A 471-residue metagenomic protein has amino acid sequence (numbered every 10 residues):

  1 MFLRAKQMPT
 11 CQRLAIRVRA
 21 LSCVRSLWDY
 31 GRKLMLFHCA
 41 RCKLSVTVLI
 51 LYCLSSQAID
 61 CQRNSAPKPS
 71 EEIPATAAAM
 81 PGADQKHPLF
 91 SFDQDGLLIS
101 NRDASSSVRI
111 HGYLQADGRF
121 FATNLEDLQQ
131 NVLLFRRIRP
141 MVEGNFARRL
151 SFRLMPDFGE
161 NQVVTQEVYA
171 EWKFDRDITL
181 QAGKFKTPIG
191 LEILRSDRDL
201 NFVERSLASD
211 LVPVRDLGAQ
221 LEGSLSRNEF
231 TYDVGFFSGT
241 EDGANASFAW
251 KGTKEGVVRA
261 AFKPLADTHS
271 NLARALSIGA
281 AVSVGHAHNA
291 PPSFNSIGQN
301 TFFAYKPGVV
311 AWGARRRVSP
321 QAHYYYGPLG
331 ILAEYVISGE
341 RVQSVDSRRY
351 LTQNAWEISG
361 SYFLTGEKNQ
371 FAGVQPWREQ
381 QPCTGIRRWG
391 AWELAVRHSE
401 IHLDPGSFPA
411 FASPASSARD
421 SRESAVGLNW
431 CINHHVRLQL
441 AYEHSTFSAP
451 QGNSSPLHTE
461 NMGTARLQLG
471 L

Functional and structural regions predicted by a protein language model:
M1-R4, R13, V18-A75: Cleavable N-terminal export/targeting peptides
K6-C11, S56, C61, L114 (+2 more regions): Intrinsically disordered, low-complexity regions enriched in polar/acidic and amide residues
C42-L44, F185, L438, L467: Hydrophobic alpha-helical segments, especially transmembrane helices and their immediate juxtamembrane helical caps
Y52-Q115, L364, K368-C383, F411-S416 (+2 more regions): N-terminal periplasmic/intermembrane-space "pro-region" immediately following the signal or transit peptide
G82-Q85, L125-D127, K173, A281-V282 (+1 more regions): Outer-membrane beta-barrel pore domains
S91, P213, G313-A314: A short catalytic or substrate-binding loop motif that flags glycine-/basic-rich loops and adjacent residues that bind
D95-H288, T352-I386, A391-F408: Outer membrane beta-barrel
